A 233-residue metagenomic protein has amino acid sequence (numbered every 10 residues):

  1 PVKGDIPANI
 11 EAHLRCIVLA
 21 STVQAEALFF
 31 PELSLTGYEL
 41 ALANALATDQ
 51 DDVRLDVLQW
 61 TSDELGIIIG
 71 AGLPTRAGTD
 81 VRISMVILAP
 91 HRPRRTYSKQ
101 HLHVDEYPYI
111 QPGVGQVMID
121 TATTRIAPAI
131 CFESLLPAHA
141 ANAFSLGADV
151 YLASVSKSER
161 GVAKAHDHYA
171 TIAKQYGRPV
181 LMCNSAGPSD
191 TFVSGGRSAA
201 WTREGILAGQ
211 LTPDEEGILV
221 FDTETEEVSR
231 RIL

Functional and structural regions predicted by a protein language model:
P1-K3: Generic N-terminal amphipathic, Lys/Arg-enriched alpha-helix
I6, I10, L14-P90, E159-R178: Cys-nucleophile CN-hydrolase/nitrilase-fold catalytic domain and related Cys-dependent amidase chemistry that acts on
A43, V86, Y97-H103, A199 (+1 more regions): Short beta->alpha transition motifs characteristic of CBS
L46, Y97, I119, C183 (+2 more regions): Hydrophobic residues at beta-strand termini and immediately following loops that shape nucleotide-binding pockets
V53-G70, L135-E216: CN hydrolase (nitrilase-like) catalytic-core segments centered on the catalytic cysteine and neighboring Lys/Glu
A71-L73, S84-I87, V117, S198-A200 (+1 more regions): Short beta-strand scaffold segments in enzyme catalytic cores
R76-L146, G161-D167, E224-L233: Active-site catalytic loop in hydrolytic enzyme cores
